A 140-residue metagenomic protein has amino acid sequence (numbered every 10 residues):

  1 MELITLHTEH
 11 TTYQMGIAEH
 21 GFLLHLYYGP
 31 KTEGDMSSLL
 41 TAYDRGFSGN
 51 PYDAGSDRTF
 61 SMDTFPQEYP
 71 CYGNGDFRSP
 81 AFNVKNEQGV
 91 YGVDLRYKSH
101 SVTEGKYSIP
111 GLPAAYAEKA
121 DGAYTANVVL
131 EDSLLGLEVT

Functional and structural regions predicted by a protein language model:
M1-T140: N-terminal accessory beta-strand-rich subdomains and adjacent acidic, glycine-rich linkers that precede catalytic cores
